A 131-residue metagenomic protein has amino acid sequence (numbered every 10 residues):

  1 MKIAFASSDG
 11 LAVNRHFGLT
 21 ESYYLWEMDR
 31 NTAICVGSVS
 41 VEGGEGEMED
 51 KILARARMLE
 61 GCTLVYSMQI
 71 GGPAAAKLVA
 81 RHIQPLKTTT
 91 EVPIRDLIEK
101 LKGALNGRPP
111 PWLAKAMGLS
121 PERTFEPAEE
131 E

Functional and structural regions predicted by a protein language model:
M1-A54, G61, L86, T90-E131: Non-catalytic interface/targeting segments
M58-E91: Mid-chain, well-packed structural core segment of small domains
